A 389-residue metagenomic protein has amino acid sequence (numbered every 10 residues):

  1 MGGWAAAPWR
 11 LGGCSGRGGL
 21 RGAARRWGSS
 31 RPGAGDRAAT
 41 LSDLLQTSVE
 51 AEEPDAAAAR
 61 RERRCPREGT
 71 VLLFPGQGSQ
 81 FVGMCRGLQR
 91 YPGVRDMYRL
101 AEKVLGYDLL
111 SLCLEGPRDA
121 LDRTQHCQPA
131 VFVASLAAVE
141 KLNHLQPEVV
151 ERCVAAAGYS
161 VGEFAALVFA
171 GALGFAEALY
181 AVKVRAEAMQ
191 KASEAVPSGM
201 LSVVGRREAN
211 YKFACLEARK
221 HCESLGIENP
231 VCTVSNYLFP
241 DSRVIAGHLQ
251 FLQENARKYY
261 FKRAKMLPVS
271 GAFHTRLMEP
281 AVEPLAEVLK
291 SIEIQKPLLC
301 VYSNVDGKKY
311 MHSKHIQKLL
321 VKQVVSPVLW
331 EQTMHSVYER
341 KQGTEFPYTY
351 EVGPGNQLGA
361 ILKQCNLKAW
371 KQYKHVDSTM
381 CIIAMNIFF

Functional and structural regions predicted by a protein language model:
G2-G13, R17, A23-E217, E345-F389: FabD-like malonyl-/acyl-CoA
A57-R60, N143, E187-A188, P230-C232 (+2 more regions): A generic local structural motif
Q77-G78, F169-V324: Alpha/beta catalytic cores of group-transfer enzymes, especially the acyltransferase/condensing modules of polyketide
V82-C85, Q125, L249, M278-V282 (+1 more regions): Conserved strand-to-helix beginnings and helix N-cap segments that scaffold or border functional pockets
A134, P284, L329: Charged catalytic carboxylate motif
N143, R257, E293, Y338-K341: N-terminal cationic-hydrophobic initiation segments that often serve targeting/anchoring roles
V325-T344: A short, acidic, amphipathic alpha-helical segment used as a generic capping/interface helix at domain edges
